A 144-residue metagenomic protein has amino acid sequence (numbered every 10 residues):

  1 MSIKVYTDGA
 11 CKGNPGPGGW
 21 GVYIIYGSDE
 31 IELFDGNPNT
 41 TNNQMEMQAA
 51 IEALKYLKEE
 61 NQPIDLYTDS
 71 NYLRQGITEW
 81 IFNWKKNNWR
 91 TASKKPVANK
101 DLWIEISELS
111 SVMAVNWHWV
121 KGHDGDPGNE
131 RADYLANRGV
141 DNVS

Functional and structural regions predicted by a protein language model:
M1-K4: Extreme N-terminal starter segment of soluble prokaryotic enzymes
T7-P17, I51-R131, V140: RNase H catalytic domain
W20-Y26: Short beta-strand scaffold segments in enzyme catalytic cores
S28-E46: A short, polar/acidic, helix/strand-boundary loop motif
E46, A132-N137: Alpha-helical transmembrane segments that form the membrane-embedded catalytic/substrate-binding core of multi-pass
R138-S144: Acidic, His- and aromatic-enriched active-site or binding-groove loops in soluble protein domains that engage sugars
